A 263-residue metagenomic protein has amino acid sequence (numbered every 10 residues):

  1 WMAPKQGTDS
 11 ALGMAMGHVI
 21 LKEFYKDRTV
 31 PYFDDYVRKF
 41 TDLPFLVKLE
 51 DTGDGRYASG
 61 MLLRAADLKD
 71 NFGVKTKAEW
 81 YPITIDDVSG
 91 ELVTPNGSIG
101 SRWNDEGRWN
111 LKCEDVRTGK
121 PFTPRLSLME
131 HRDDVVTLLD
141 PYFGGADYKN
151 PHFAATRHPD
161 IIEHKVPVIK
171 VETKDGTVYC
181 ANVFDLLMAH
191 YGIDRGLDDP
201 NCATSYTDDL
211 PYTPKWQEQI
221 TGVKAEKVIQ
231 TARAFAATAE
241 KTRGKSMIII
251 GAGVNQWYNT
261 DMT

Functional and structural regions predicted by a protein language model:
W1-A236, K241: Long, well-ordered, tryptophan-enriched scaffold segments
K227-T231, A236-T263: Acidic catalytic cores of enzymes that act on phosphate-bearing nucleotides/polynucleotides
